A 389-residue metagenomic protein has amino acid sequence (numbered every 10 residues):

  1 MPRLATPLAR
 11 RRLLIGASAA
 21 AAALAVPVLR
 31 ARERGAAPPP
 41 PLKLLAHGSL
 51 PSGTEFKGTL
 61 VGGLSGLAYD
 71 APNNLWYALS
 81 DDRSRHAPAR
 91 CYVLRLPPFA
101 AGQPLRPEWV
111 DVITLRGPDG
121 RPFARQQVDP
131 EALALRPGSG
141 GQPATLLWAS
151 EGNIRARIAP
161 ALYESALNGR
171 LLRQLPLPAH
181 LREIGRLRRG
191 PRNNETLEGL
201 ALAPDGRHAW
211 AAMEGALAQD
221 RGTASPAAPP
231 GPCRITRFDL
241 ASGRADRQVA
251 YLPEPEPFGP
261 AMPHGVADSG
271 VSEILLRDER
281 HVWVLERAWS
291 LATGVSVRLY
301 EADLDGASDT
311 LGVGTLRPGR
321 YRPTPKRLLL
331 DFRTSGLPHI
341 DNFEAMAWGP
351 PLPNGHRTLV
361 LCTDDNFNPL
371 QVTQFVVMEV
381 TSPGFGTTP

Functional and structural regions predicted by a protein language model:
P2-A19: N-terminal secretory signal peptides and thylakoid transit peptides that target proteins across membranes
A20-P27: Hydrophobic h-region of N-terminal signal peptides that target proteins for export in Gram-negative bacteria
P27-P389: Sequence/structural signature of beta-propeller domains
